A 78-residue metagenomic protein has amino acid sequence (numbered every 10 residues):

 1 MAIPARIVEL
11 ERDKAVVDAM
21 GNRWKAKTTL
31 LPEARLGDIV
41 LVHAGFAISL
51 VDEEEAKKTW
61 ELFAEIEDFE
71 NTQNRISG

Functional and structural regions predicted by a protein language model:
A2: Short coil/loop residues immediately preceding or within conserved phosphate-binding loops of NTP-utilizing enzyme
A5-I7: Conserved hydrophobic positions within beta-strands
A15-A19: SH3/SH3-like beta-barrel fold
K25-P32: Beta-strand/loop nucleic-acid-binding surfaces
G45-G78: C-terminal structural segments of small proteins and small subunits
